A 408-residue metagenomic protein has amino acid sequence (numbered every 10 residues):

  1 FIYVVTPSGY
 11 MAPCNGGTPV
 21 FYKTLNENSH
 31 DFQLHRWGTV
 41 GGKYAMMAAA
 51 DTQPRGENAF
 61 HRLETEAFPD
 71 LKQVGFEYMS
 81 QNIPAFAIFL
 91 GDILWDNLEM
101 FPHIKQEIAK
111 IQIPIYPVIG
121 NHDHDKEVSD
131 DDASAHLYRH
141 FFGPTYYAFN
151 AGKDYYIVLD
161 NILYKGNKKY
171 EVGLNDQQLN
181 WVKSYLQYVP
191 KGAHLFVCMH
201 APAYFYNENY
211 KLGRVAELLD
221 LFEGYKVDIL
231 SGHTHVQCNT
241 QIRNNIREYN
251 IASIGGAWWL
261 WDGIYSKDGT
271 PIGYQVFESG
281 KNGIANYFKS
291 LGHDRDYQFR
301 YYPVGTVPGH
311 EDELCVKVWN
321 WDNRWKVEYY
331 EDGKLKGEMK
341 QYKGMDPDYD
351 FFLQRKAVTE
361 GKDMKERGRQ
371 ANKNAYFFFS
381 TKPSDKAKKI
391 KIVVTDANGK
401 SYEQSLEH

Functional and structural regions predicted by a protein language model:
V4-T6, V394: Conserved structural position at the C-terminal beta-strand of extracellular beta-sandwich adhesion modules
S8-G9, G16, F21-P102, K386: N-terminal active-site segment of His-dependent metallophosphoesterases
S8-G9, P13, F21, L98-K191 (+2 more regions): Extended active-site neighborhood of metal-dependent phosphoesterases/phosphodiesterases
A12-F21, K289, K400-H408: Edge beta-strands of extracellular beta-sandwich domains
D51, G91-D92, G120-N121, H200 (+1 more regions): Active-site glycine-centered loops adjacent to acidic/histidine catalytic or metal-binding residues that shape
I113, D346-S380: Aromatic sugar-binding surface patches on proteins that engage polysaccharides or sugar-phosphate polymers
L186-N207: Short acidic, glycine-rich surface-loop motifs adjacent to enzyme active sites
I246-D332, N374-S384, K389-Q404: Binuclear metal-dependent phosphoesterase catalytic core
